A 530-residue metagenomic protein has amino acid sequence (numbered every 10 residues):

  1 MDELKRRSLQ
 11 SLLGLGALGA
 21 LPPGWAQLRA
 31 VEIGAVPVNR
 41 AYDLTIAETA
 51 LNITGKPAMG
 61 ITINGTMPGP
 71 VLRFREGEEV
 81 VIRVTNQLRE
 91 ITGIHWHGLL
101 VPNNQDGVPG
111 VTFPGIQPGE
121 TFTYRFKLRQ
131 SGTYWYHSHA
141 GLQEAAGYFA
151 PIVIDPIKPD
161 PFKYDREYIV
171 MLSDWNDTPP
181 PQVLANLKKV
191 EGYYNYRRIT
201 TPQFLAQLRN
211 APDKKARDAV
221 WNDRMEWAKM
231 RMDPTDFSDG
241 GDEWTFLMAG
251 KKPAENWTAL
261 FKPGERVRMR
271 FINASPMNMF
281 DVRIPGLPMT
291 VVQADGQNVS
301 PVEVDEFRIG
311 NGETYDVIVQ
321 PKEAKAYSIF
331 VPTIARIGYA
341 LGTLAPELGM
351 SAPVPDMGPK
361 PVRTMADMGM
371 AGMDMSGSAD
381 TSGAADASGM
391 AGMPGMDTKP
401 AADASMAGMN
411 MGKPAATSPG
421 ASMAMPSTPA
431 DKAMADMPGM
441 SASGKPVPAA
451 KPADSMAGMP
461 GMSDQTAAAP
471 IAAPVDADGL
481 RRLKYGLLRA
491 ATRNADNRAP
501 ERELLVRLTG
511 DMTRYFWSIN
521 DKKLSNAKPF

Functional and structural regions predicted by a protein language model:
E3-L4, L12-N311, V317-I318, L348-M440 (+2 more regions): Histidine-centered copper-binding motifs that mark active-site loops of extracellular/periplasmic copper enzymes
Q27-Y42, T428, G439, S443-N497: N-terminal pre-domain segments of enzymes
G141-G147, K325-V354: Terminal connector regions
A254-E255, R489-T492, N526: Glycine-rich, charged/polar anion/phosphate-binding loops that engage phosphate groups from diverse ligands
M279-R283, V291-Q293, A326-F330, G338-L341 (+2 more regions): Extended hydrophobic-aromatic, low-complexity segments
F307, T314-A335: Repeat-solenoid scaffold signature
A490-R493, N497-L508, M512-T513: Extracytoplasmic/periplasm-facing segments of secreted or lipoprotein envelope proteins
T513, N520-F530: Functionally critical, mid-to-C-terminal surface segments that flank or help form catalytic/ligand
